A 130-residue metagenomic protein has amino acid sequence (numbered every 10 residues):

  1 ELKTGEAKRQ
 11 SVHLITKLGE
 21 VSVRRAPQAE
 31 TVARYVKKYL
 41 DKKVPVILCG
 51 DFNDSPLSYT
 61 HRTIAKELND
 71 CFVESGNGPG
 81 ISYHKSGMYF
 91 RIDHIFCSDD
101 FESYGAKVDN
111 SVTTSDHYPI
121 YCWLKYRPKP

Functional and structural regions predicted by a protein language model:
L2-S22: A solvent-exposed, charged loop/short amphipathic helix patch at secondary-structure junctions
A26-I47, F52-P130: Metal-dependent phosphoester-hydrolase catalytic domains
